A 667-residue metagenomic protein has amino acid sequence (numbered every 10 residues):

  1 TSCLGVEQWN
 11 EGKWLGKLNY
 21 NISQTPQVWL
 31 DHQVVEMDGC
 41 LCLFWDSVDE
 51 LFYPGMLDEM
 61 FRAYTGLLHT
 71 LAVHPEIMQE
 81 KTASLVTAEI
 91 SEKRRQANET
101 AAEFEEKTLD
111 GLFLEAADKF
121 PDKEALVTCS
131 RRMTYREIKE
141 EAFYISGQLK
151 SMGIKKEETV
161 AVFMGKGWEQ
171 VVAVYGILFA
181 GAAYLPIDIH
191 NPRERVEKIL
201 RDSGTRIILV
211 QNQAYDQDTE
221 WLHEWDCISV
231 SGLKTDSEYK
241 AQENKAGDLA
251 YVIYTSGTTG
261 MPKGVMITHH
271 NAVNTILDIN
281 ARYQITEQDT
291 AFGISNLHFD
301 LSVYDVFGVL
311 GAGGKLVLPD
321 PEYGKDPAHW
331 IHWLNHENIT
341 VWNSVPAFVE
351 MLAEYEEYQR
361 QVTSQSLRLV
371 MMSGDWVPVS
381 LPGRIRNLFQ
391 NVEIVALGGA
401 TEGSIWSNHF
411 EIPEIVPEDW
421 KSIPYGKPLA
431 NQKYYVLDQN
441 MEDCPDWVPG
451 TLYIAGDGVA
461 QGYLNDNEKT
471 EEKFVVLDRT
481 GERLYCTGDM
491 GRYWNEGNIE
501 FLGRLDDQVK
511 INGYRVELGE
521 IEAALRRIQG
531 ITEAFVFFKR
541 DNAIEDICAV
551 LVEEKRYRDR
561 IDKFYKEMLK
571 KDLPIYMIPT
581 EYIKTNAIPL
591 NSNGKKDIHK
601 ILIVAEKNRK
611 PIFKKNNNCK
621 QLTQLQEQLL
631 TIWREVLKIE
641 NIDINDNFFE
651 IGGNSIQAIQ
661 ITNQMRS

Functional and structural regions predicted by a protein language model:
T1-L30, V516-G519, R560-E567: A short, small/polar-residue-rich loop/turn motif at beta-strand boundaries within alpha/beta enzyme cores
S2-G12, L18, F44, V48-R132 (+4 more regions): Flexible, non-catalytic linker and terminal segments flanking ANL/adenylate-forming cores
G55, E105, A125-G153, G165 (+2 more regions): Conserved AMP-binding/adenylate-forming core of the ANL superfamily
R94, R193, I208-Q242, A272 (+7 more regions): AMP-dependent adenylate-forming
P121, S237-Y254, M261, I285-A291 (+2 more regions): Conserved pre-ATP/AMP-binding loop-to-beta segment of ANL
T134-R136, A250-L277: Conserved AMP-binding A3 loop
K263-F292, D300-T340: Conserved AMP-binding/adenylation subdomain of ANL enzymes
G311-G314, H336-N343, A353-W420, P424 (+1 more regions): Gly/Ser/Thr-rich phosphate-binding loop
